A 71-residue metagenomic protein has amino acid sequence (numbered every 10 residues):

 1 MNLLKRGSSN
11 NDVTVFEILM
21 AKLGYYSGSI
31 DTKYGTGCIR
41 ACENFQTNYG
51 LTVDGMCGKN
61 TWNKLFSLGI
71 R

Functional and structural regions predicted by a protein language model:
M1-T32, R71: Acidic, Ser/Thr/Pro/Gly-enriched interdomain connector segments
M20-G24, Q46-V53, G69: Sec/Tat-exported extracytoplasmic proteins
I30, V53-C57: Short, surface-exposed helix-loop/turn micro-motifs enriched in polar/charged residues
C42: Conserved hydrophobic/aromatic packing and binding residues within compact polymer-binding modules
K59-L65: PDZ domains, with a preference for the canonical peptide-binding region formed by the helix
